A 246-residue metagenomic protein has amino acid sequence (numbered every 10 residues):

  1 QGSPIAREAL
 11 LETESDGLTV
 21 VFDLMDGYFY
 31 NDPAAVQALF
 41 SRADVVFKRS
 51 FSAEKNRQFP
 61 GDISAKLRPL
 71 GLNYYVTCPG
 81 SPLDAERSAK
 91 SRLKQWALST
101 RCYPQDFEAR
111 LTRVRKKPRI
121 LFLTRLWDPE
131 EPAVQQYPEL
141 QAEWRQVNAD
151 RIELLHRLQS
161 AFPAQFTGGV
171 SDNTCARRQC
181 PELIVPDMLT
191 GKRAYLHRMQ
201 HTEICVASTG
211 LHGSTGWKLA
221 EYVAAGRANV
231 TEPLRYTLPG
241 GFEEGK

Functional and structural regions predicted by a protein language model:
Q1-G216, A228-E244: Nucleotide-sugar donor-binding catalytic core of glycosyltransferases
Y222-V223: Short alpha-helix at the nucleotide-sugar/activated-sugar donor binding site of glycosyltransferases and closely
